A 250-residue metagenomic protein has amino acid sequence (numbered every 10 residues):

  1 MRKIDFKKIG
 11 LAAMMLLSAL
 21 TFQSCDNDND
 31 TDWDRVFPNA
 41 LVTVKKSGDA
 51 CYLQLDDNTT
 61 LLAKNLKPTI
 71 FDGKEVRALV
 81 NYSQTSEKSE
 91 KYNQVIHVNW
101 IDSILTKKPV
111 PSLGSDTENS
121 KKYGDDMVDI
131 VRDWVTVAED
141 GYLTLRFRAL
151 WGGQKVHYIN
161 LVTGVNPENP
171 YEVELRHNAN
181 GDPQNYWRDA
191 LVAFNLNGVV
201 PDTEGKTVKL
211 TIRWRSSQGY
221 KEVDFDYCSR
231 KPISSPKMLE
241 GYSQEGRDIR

Functional and structural regions predicted by a protein language model:
R2, R35-R250: First exposed extracellular module after export/assembly in secreted or surface-exposed proteins
R2-L11: Bacterial N-terminal signal peptides that target proteins for export
L11-A19: Hydrophobic helical h-region of N-terminal Sec-dependent signal peptides in bacterial secretory/periplasmic proteins
L20-S24: C-terminal motif of bacterial Sec signal peptides marking the signal peptidase cleavage site
D26-N29: Bacterial signal peptide processing site
